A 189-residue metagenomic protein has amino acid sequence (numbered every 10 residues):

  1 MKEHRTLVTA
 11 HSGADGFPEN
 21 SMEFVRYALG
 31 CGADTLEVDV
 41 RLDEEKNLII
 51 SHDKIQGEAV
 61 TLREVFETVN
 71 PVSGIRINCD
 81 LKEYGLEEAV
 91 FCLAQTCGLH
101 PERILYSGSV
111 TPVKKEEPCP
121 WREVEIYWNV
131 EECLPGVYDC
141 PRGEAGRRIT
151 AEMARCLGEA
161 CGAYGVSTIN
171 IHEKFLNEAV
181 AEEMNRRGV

Functional and structural regions predicted by a protein language model:
M1-V189: Phosphate-group recognition and catalysis centered on beta-loop-alpha active-site segments
